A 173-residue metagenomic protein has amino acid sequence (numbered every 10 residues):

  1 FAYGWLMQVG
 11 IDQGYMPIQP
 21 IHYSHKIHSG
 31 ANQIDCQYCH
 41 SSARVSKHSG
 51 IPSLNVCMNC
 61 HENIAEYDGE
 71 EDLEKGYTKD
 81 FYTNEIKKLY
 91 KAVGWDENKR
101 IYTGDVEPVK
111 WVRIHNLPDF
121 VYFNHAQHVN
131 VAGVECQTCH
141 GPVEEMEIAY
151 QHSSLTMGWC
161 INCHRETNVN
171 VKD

Functional and structural regions predicted by a protein language model:
F1-G4: Hydrophobic membrane-insertion alpha-helices, especially the h-region of bacterial N-terminal signal peptides
Q8-Q13: Early transmembrane hairpin module of multi-pass membrane proteins
P17-G69, P118-D173: Sequence context surrounding c-type heme c attachment/ligation sites in exported
N55, I64-V121, V169-D173: Primarily the internal scaffold of c-type cytochrome electron-transfer domains, especially repeated/multiheme c-type
